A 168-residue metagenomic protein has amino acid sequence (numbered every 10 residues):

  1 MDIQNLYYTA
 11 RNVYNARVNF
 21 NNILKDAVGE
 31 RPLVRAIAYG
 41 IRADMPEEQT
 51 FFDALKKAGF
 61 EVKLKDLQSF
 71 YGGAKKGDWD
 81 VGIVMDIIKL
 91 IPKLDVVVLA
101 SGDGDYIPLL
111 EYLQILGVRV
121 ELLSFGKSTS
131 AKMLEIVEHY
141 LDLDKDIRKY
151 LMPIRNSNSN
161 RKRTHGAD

Functional and structural regions predicted by a protein language model:
M1-D168: Terminal and domain-boundary accessory regions
